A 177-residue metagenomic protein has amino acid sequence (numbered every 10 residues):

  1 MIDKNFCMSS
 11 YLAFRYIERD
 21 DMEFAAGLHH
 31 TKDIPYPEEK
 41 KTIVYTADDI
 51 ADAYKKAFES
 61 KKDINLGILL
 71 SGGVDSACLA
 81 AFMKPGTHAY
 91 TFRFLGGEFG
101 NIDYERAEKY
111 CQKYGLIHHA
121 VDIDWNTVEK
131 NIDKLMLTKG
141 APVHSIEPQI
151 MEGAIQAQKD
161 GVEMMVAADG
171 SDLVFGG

Functional and structural regions predicted by a protein language model:
M1-N65: RNA-binding accessory domains that recognize and position tRNA/RNA substrates
Y36-G177: ATP-dependent adenylate-handling active sites, centered on carboxylate activation for C-N bond formation
